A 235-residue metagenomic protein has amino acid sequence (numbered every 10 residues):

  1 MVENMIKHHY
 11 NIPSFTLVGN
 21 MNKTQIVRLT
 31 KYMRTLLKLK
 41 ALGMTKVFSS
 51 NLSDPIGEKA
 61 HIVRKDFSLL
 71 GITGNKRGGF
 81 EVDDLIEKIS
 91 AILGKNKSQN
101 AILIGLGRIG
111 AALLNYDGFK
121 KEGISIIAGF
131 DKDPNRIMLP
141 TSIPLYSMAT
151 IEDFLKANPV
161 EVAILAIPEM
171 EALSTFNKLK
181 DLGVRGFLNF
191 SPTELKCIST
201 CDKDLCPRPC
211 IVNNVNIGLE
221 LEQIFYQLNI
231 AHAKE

Functional and structural regions predicted by a protein language model:
M1-T45: Extreme N-terminal segment that seeds HTH/winged-HTH DNA-binding domains in transcriptional regulators
Y32, L37-K40, L139, I143-E235: Phosphate-bearing ligand-interacting subdomains that bind or position ATP/ADP/UDP/GDP/NAD(P) or nucleotide-linked
K46, S50, P55-S98: HTH-adjacent hinge/linker in prokaryotic transcriptional regulators
L106: Glycine-rich Rossmann-fold phosphate-binding loop(s) that bind the pyrophosphate of adenine dinucleotide cofactors
I109: Hydrophobic/small residue at the entry helix of a nucleotide-binding pocket
K121-T141: NAD(P)-binding Rossmann-fold cofactor-contacting core
